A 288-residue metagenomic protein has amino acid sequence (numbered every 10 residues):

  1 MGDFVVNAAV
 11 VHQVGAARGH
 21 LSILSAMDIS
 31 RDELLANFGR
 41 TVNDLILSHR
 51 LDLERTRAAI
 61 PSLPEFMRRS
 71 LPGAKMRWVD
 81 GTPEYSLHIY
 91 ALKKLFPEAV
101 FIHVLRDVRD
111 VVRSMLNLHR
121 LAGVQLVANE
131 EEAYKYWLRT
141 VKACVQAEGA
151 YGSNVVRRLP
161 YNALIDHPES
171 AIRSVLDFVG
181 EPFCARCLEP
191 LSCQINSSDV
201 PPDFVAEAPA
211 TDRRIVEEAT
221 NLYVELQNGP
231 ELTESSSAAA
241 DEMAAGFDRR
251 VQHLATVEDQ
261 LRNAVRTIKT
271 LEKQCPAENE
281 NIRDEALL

Functional and structural regions predicted by a protein language model:
M1-D80, Y85-S86, L121-A122, A208 (+3 more regions): PAPS-dependent sulfation machinery
D3-V6, D110, A163-D166, C193 (+1 more regions): Active-site micro-motifs of SAM-dependent methyltransferase domains
V10-V11, R68-R186, D203-P209: PAPS-dependent sulfotransferase catalytic domain
Q13-A17, N129, C193: Intrinsic-disorder/low-complexity, polar/charged segments
L21, D32, A36, R40 (+7 more regions): Generic alpha-helical secondary structure signal
S30, P160, R173, N196-S197: Short, solvent-exposed coil/turn linker segments
V145-G149, D177-L288: PAPS-dependent sulfotransferases, especially Golgi type II membrane carbohydrate sulfotransferases
